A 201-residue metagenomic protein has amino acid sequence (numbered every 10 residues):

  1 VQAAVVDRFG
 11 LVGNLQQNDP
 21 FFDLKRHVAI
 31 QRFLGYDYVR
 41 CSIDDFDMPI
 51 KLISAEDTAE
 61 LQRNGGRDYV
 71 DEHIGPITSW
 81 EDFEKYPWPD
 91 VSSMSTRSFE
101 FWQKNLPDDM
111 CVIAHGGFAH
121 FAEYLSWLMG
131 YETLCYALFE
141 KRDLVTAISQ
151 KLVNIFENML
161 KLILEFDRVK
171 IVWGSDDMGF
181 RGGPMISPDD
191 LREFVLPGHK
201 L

Functional and structural regions predicted by a protein language model:
V1-R26, L61-E72, K85-L201: Active-site loop segments of alpha/beta catalytic cores
Q2, Q17-N18, G35-R40, T78: N-terminal substrate-binding region of glycoside hydrolase catalytic domains
D23-I43, F166: Catalytic domains of carbohydrate-active enzymes, especially glycoside hydrolases
R32-F33, E81, N105-P107: Flexible, charged surface loops at secondary-structure boundaries
S42-D45, S175: Conserved residues at the C-terminal ends of beta-strands
M48-I53: Detector for C-terminal structural segments
G75-D82: Short, basic/glycine-rich phosphate-binding loops at helix/coil junctions that contact nucleotide phosphates
